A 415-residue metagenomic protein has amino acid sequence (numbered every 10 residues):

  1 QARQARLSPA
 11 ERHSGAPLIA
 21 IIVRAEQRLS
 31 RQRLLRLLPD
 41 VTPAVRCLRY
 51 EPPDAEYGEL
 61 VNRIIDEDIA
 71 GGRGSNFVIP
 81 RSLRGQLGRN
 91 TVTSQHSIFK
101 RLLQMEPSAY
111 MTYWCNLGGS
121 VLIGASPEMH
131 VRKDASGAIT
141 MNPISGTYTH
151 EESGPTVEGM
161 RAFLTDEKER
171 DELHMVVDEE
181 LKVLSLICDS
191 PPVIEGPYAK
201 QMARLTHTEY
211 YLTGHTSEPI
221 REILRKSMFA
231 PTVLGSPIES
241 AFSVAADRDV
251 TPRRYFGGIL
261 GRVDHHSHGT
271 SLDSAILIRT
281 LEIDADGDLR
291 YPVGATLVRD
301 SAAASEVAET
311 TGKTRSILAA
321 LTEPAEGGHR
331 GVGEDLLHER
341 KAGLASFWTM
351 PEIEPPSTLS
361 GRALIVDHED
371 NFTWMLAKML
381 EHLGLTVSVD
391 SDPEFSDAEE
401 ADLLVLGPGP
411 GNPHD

Functional and structural regions predicted by a protein language model:
Q1-R89, T93, D189, E195-Y198 (+2 more regions): Non-catalytic accessory segments adjacent to catalytic cores
A25-L48, Q86, Y148-E151, P155-A246 (+1 more regions): Contiguous alpha-helical scaffold segments within structured protein domains that host functional hotspots
V78-D171, L186, V263-V293: An anion-binding catalytic pocket shared by soluble metabolic enzymes
I79, M175-V177, I365: Short hydrophobic beta-strand that contains or immediately precedes a catalytic carboxylate
T213-E334: Conserved hydrophobic core element of enzyme catalytic domains
V250, P324, S360-I365, E369-F372: Hydrophobic multi-pass inner-membrane translocation pores used for secretion and envelope-lipid/glycan export
R330-H368: RNA-binding accessory domains that recognize and position tRNA/RNA substrates
R362-A363, D370-D415: Flexible gly/pro-rich beta->alpha loop and the following alpha-helix that scaffold active-site loops
